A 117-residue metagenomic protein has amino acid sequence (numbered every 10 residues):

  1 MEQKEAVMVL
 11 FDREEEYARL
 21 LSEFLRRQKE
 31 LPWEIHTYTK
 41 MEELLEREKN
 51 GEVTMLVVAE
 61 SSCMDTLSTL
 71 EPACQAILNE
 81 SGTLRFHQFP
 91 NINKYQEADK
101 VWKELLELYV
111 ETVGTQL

Functional and structural regions predicted by a protein language model:
M1-V113: Long, basic/Gly/Ser/Thr-rich N-terminal segments that mediate initial subcellular attachment or targeting
T115-L117: Walker A (P-loop) phosphate-binding motif
